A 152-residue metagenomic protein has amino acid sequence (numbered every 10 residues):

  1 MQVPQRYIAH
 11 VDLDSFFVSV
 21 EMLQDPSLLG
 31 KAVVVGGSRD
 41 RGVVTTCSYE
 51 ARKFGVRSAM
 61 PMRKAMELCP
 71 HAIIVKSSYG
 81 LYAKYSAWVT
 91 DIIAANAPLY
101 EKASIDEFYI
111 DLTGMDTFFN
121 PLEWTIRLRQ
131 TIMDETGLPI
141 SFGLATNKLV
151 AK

Functional and structural regions predicted by a protein language model:
M1-K152: Gly/Gly-Pro- and Ser/Thr-rich, intrinsically disordered tail segments characteristic of DNA damage-repair and tolerance
